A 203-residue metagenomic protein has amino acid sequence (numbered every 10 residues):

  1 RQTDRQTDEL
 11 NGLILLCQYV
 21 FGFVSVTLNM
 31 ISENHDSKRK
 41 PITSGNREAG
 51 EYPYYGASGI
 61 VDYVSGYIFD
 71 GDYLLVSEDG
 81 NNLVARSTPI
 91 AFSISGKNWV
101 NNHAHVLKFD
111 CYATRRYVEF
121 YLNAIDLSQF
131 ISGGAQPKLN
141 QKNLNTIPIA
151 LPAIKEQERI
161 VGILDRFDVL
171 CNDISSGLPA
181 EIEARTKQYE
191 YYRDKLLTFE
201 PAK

Functional and structural regions predicted by a protein language model:
R1-K203: Charged, alpha-helix-forming regions
